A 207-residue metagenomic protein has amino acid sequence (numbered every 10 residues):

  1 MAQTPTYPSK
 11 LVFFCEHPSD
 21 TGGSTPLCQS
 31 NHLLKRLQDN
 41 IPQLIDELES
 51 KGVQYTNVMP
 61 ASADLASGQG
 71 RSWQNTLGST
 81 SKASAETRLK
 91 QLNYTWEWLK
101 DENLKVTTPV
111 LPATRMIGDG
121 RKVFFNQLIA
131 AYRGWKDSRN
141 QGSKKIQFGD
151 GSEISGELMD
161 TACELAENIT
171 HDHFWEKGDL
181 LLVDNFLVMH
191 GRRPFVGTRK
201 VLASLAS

Functional and structural regions predicted by a protein language model:
M1-T4: Catalytic micro-motifs at enzyme active sites that drive phosphoryl/nucleotidyl and oxygen chemistry
T6-S207: Active-site environment of non-heme Fe oxygenases that use a 2-His-1-carboxylate facial triad
